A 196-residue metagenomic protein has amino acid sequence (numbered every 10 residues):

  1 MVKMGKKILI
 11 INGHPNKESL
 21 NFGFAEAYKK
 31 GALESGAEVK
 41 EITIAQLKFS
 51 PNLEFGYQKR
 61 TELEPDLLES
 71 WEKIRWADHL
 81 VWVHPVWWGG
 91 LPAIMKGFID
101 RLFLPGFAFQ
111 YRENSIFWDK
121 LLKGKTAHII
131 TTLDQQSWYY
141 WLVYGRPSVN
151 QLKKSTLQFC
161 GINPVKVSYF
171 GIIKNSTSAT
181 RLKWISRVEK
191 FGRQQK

Functional and structural regions predicted by a protein language model:
M1-F107, N175-K196: N-terminal beta1-alpha1-beta2 submodule of the flavodoxin-like/Rossmannoid cofactor-binding fold
V2, L142-K196: Glycine-rich phosphate/pyrophosphate-binding loop and the adjoining helix
I10, V39-E41, I129, P164-Y169: Conserved beta-strand scaffold positions in the cores of enzyme catalytic domains, especially in NTP/NDP-utilizing
P15, L133-W138, I172-N175: A short, flexible beta-alpha/helix-coil linker loop
I42-I44, R112, F170: Conserved beta-strand termini and adjacent loop/short-helix elements that scaffold enzyme active sites in alpha/beta
R75, L122-K125, N163: Structured loop/turn residues at beta-strand edges in well-structured enzyme cores
P105-Q110, I162-K166: Short, structured loop/turn "capping" segments at alpha-beta junctions
Q110-Q158: Short, glycine-/small-residue-rich phosphate/pyrophosphate-handling segment
